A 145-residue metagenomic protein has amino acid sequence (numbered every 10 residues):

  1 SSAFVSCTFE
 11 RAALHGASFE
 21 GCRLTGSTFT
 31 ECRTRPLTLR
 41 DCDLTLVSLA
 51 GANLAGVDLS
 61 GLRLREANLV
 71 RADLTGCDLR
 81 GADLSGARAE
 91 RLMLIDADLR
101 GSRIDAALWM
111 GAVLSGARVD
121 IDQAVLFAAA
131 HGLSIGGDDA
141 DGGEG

Functional and structural regions predicted by a protein language model:
S1-G145: Tandem repeat scaffolds
